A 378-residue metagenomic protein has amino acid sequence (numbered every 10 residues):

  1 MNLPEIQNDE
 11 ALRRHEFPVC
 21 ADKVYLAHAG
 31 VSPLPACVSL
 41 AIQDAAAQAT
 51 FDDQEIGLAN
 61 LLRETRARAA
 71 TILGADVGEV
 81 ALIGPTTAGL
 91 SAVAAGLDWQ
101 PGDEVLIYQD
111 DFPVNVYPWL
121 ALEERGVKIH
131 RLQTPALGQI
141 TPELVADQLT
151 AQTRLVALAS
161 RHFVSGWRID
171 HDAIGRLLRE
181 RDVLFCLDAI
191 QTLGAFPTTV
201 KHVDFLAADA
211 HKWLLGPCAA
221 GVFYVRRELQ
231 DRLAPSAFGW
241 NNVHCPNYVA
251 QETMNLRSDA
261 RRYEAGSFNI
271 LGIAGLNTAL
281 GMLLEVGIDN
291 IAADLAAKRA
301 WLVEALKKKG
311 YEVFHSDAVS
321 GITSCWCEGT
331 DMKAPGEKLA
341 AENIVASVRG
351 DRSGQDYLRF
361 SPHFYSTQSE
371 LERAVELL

Functional and structural regions predicted by a protein language model:
M1-L378: Pyridoxal 5′-phosphate
